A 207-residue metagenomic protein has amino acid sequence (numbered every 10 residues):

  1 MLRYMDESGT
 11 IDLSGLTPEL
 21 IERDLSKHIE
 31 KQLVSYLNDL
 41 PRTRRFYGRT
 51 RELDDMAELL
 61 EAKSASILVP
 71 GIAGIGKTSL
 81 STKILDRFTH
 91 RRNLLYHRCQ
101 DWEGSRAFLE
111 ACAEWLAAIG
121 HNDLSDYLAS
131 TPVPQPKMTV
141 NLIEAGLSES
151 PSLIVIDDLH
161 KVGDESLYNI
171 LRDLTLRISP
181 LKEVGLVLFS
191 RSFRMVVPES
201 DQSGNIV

Functional and structural regions predicted by a protein language model:
S8-E58, S125-D126: Conserved adenine-nucleotide phosphate-binding loops and their immediately adjacent elements
E58-I67: Phosphate-binding P-loop
I67-Y96, S192-V197: P-loop NTPase Walker A phosphate-binding motif
L94-G104, A129-P132: A short hydrophobic beta-strand->loop->alpha-helix junction that borders the nucleotide-binding pocket of P-loop NTPases
S105-D126: Conserved NTP-binding/hydrolysis module of P-loop NTPases
H121-N141: Short glycine-rich substrate-engagement loop in P-loop NTPases that contacts/grips substrate
E144, S148-F189: Conserved Walker B catalytic segment
E199-V207: A short helix-turn-beta junction within AAA+ P-loop NTPase domains corresponding to the substrate/partner-engaging
